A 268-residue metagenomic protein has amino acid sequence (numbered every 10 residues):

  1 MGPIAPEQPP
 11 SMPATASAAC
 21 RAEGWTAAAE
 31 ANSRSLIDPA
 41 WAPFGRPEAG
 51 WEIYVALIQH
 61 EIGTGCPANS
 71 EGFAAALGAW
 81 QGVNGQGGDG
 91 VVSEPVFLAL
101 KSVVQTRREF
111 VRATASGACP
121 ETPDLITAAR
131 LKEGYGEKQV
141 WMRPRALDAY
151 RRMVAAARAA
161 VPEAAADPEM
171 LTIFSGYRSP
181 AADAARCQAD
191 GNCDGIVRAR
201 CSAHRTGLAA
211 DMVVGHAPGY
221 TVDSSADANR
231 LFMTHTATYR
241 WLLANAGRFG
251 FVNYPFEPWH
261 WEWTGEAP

Functional and structural regions predicted by a protein language model:
M1-A165, P180, G247: Cell-envelope/ECM-targeting effectors and their regulatory/trafficking segments
G65-F73, D167-T172, A228-Y239: Glycine-rich, flexible loop segments associated with nucleotide phosphate handling
L77-W80, L171-Y177, R186, A210 (+1 more regions): Long, contiguous hydrophobic alpha-helical segments, chiefly transmembrane helices and signal peptides
D89, V111-R112, A185-A189, D223-S225: Short, solvent-exposed loop/turn and secondary-structure capping segments
V92, V96, V104, S175-Y177 (+3 more regions): A mature extracytoplasmic/lumenal domain signature
A149, A182-R186, L208, T238: Amphipathic alpha-helical interface surfaces
R158-G191: Extended, low-complexity, intrinsically disordered C-terminal regulatory tails of eukaryotic serine/threonine kinases
C193-P268: Catalytic cores and adjacent binding grooves of peptidoglycan-active enzymes
